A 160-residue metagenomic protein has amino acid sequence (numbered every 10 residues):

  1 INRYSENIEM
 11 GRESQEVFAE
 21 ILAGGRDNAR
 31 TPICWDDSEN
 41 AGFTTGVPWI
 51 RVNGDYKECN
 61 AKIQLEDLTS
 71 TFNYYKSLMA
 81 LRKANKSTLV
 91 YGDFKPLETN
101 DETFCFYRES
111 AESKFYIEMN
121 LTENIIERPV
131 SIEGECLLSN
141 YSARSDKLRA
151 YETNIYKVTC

Functional and structural regions predicted by a protein language model:
I1-F115, E123-I126: Loop/helix patches that line or flank the sugar-binding groove of alpha-linked glycan CAZymes
N40-A41, S142-D146: A short acidic, often aromatic-flanked loop/helix-cap motif at beta-alpha or helix-coil junctions that lines enzyme
T44-T45, N140, A150: Short, surface-exposed secondary-structure junctions/capping segments
E109-A111, Y141, V158-C160: Short, flexible beta-strand-to-coil junctions
S110-A111, S131-I132, R149: Flexible, charged surface loops at secondary-structure boundaries
N124-Y141: Beta-strand-rich binding/interaction modules
R144-C160: C-terminal beta-strand-rich structural cap/linker in extracellular carbohydrate-active enzymes
